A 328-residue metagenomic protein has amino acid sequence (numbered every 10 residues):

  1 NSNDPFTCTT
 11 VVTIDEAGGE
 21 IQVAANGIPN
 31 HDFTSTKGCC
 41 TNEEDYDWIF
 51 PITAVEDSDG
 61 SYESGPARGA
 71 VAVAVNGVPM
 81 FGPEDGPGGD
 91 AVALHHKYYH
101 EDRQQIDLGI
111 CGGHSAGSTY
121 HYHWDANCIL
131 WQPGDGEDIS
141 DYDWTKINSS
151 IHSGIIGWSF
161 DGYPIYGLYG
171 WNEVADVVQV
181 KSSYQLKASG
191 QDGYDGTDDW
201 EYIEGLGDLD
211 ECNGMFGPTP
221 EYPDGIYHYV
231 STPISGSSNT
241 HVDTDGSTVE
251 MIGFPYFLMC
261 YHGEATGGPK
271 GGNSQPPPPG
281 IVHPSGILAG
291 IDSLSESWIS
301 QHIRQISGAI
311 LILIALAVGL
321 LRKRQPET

Functional and structural regions predicted by a protein language model:
N1-Q104, G109: Solvent-exposed N-terminal domain segments of exported/luminal and surface proteins
S2-P5, A25-N30, T34, G88-E101 (+3 more regions): Surface-exposed intrinsically disordered loops and tails
F50, V75-V78, A116-I129, Y222-D243: Extracellular/lumenal glycan-associated surfaces
D57-G69, D141-I156: Short acidic, Pro/Gly- and aromatic-enriched capping/linker segments at domain boundaries
I151, I156-G268, H283: Extended, compositionally biased non-globular segments
P276-S295: Juxtamembrane amphipathic/hinge helix adjacent to a transmembrane helix
D292-I310: Juxtamembrane/start-of-transmembrane alpha-helix segments at the extracytoplasmic/lumenal side of membrane anchors
I314-T328: C-terminal membrane-anchoring or membrane-association module
